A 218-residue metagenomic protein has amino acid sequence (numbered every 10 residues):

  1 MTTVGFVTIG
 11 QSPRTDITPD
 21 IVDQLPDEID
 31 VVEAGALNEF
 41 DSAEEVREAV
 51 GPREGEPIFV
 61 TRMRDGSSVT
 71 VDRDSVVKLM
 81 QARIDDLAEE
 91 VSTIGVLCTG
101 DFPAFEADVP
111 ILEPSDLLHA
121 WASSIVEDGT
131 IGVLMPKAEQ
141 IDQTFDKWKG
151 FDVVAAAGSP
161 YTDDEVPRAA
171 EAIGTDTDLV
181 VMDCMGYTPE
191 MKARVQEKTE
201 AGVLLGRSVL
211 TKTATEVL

Functional and structural regions predicted by a protein language model:
M1-T70, A138-T162: N-terminal glycine-rich anion-binding loop in soluble enzyme alpha/beta folds
G5-I9, R14-D16, A170-V209: Extended, histidine- and acidic-residue-enriched regions that form the cofactor-binding/catalytic faces
I29, D108-E113, G150-A157, E200-V203: Active-site regions of enzymes building and remodeling cell-envelope glycoconjugates
G35-L37, P114-A120, A156-D164, L205-K212: Short, acidic/turn-prone active-site loops that include or flank metal/cofactor- and phosphate-binding residues
E39, E127-D128, V203-L218: Short, flexible loop segments at boundaries between secondary-structure elements
T70-S115, V180-T188, K192: N-terminal glycine-rich phosphate/adenylate-binding segment common to multiple enzyme folds
E106-D128, P136: Anion-binding alpha/beta catalytic cores of soluble intermediary-metabolism enzymes, centered on
L134-D183, M191: Active-site rim beta-loop-alpha module in soluble metabolic enzymes
